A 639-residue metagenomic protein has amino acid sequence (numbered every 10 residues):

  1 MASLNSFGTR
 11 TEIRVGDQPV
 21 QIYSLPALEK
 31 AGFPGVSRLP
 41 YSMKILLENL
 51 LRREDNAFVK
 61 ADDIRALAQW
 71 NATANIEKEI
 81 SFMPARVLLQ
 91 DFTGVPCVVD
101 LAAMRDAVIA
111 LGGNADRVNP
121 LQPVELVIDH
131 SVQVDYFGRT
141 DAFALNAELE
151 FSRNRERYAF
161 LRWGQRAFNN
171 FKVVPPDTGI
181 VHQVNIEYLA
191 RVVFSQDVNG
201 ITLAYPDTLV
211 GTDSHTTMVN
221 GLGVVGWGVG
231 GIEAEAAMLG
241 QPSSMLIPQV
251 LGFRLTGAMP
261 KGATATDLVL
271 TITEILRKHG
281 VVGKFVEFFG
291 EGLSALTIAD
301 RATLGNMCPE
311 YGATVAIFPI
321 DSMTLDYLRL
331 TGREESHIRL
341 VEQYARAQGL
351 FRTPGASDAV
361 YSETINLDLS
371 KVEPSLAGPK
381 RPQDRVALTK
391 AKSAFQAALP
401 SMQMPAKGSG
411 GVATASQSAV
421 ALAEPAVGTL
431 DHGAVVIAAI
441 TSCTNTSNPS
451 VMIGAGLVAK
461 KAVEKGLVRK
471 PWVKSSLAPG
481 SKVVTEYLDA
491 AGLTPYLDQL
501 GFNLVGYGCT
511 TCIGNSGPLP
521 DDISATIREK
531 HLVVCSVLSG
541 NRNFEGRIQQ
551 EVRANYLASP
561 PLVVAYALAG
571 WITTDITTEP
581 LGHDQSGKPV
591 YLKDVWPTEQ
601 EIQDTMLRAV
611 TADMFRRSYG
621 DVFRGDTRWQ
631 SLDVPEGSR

Functional and structural regions predicted by a protein language model:
M1-R86, E125, R639: Acidic/polar, glycine-rich intrinsically disordered N-terminal extensions of enzymes
T11, I365-P374, G428, V537: Short beta-strand elements
G32-G35, G138, T264-A265, L376-K380 (+3 more regions): Short conserved micro-motifs at the rims of enzyme active sites and ligand-binding pockets
Y41-R53, G94, L101, D106 (+4 more regions): Short, hydrophobic/amphipathic alpha-helical patches that form generic packing surfaces within helical domains
D55-A258, A265-L270, P374-A377, R385 (+5 more regions): Long, structured ligand/cofactor-binding scaffold of large enzymes
M83, C97, L101-R157, E287-G411 (+1 more regions): Terminal amphipathic helices with adjacent charged low-complexity linkers/tails
V198-A347, F351-R352, V451-I453, A459-K474 (+1 more regions): Mobile "lid/hinge" segments at catalytic clefts and subdomain interfaces of large enzymes
